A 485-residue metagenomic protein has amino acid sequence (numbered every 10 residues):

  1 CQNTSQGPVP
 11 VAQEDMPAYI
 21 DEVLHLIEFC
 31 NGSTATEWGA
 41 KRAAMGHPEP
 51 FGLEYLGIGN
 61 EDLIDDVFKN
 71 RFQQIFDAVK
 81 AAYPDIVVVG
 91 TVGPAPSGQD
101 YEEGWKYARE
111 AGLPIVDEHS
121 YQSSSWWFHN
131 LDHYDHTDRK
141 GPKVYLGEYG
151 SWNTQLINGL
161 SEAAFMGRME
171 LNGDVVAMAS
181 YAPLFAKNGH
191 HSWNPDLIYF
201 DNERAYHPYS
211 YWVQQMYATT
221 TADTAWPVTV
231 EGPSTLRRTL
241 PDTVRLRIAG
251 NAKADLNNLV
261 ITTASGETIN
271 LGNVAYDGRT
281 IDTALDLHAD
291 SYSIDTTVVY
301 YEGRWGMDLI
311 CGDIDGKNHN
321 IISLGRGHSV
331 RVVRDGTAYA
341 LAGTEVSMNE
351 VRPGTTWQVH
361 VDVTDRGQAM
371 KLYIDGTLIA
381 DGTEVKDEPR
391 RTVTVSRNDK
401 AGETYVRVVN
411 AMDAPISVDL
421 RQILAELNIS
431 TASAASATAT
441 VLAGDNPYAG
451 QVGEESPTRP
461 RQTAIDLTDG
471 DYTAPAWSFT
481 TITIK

Functional and structural regions predicted by a protein language model:
C1-A82, I86, G90-G104, E110-A111: N-terminal catalytic cores of secreted or lumenal carbohydrate-active enzymes
L56, V116, V244, L256-I261 (+4 more regions): Extracellular beta-strand elements of beta-rich domains used for carbohydrate recognition/degradation or cell-matrix
D77-K80, P84-V87, W105-E110, P114-T221 (+3 more regions): Catalytic-core region of carbohydrate-active enzymes that cleave or remodel glycosidic bonds
L236-T239, D375-E388: Short, solvent-exposed beta-strand-to-loop segments that form ligand-recognition rims of beta-rich domains
A249-G250, A275-D335: Secretory/extracellular carbohydrate-interaction modules and structurally similar beta-sandwich "look-alikes"
T296, P353-G382: Carbohydrate-binding surfaces in secreted/extracellular proteins
G336-H360: Short, aromatic/His-centered strand-loop micro-motif at the edge of beta-sheets
I429-P475: Acidic, Ser/Thr/Pro-rich beta/coil linker or hinge segments at domain junctions
